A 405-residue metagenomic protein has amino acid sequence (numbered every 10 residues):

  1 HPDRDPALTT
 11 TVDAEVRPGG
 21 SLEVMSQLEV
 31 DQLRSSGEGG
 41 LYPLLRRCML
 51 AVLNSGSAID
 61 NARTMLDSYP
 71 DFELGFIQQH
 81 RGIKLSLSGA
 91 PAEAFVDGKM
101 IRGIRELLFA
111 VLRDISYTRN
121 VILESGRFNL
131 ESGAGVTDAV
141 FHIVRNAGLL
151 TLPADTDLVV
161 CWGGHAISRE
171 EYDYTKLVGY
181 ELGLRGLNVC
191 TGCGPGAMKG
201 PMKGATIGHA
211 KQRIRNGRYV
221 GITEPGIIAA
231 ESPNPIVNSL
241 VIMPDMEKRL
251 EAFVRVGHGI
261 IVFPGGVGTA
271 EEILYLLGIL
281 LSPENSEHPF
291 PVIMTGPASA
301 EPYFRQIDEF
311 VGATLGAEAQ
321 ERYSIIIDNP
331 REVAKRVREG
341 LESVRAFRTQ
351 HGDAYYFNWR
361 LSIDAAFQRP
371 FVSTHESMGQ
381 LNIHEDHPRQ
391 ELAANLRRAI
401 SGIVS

Functional and structural regions predicted by a protein language model:
H1-L158, R213, F357-S405: N-terminal low-complexity/intrinsically disordered extensions
L8-S21, Q32-E38, G196-V262: Acidic/glycine-enriched connector segments
G56-I59, H165-S168, T191-K199, G265-E271: Gly/Ser/Thr-rich loops at beta-strand to alpha-helix junctions that form or flank small-molecule/cofactor-binding
L152, T156-C161, E171-G208: N-terminal active-site beta-alpha-beta segment that forms phosphate/nucleotide-binding and substrate-recognition loops
N188-C193, G217-P225, F290-A298: Short internal beta-strands
G200-K203, I207-H209, T223-E231, S282 (+1 more regions): Glycine-rich phosphate/pyrophosphate-binding loop at beta-loop-alpha junctions
L240-E287, I293: Active-site/ligand-binding-proximal alpha/beta "capping" segment
V292-T295, E301-D364: C-terminal functional extensions of proteins
